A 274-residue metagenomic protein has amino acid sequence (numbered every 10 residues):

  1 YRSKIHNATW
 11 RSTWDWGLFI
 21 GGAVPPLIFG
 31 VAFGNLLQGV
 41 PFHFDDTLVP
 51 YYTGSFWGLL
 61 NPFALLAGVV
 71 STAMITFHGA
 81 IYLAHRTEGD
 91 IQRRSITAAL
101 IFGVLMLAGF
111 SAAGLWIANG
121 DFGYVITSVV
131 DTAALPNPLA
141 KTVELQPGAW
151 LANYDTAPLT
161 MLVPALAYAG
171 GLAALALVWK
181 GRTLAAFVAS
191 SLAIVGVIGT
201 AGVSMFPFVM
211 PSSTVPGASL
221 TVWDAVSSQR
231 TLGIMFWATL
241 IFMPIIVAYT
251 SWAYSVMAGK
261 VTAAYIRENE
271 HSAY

Functional and structural regions predicted by a protein language model:
K4-V178, T183: Long, contiguous internal "core" modules enriched in hydrophobic/ aromatic residues
L18-G34, L107-F110, F187-V197, A238-T250: ...captures the hydrophobic TM-helix bundle architecture rather than a specific catalytic motif, and can also fire on
S71-M74, V197-A201, I246, S255: Alpha-helical transmembrane segments of multi-pass membrane proteins
H78, M205, A253: Divalent metal-coordination and catalytic microenvironments
V125-N137, V195-A218: Juxtamembrane non-transmembrane "cap" segments at the membrane-aqueous interface of multi-pass membrane proteins
L139-L145, S212-L232: Short, membrane-exposed interhelical loops at transmembrane-helix boundaries
A167-G170, A218, S227-T262: Alpha-helical transmembrane segments of multi-pass membrane proteins predominantly involved in bioenergetics
M257-Y274: Short, highly charged, low-complexity non-transmembrane loops/tails of multi-pass membrane proteins
